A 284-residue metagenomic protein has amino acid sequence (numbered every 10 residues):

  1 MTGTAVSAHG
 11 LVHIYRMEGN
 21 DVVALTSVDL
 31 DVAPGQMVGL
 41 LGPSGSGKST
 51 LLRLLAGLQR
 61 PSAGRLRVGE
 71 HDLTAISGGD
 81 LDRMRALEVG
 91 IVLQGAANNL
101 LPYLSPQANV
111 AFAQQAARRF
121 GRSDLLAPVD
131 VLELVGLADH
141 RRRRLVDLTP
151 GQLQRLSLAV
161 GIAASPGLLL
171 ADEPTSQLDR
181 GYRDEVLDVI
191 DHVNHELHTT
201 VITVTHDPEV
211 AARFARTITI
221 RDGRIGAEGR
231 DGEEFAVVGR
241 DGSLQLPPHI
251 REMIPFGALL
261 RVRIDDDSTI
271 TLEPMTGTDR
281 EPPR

Functional and structural regions predicted by a protein language model:
V6, G64-D72: Conserved ABC transporter NBD signature motif
N20, L73-G90: ABC ATPase NBD coupling module
A56: Helix-to-loop junction immediately C-terminal to a conserved catalytic motif
D72, A111, R122-H140: Conserved ABC ATPase "signature" region
R144-L148: Conserved ABC ATPase signature
G161-I162: ABC ATPase C-loop
S165: Conserved catalytic motifs of ABC-family nucleotide-binding domains
L169-D172: Catalytic Walker B motif of ABC-type/P-loop ATPase nucleotide-binding domains
